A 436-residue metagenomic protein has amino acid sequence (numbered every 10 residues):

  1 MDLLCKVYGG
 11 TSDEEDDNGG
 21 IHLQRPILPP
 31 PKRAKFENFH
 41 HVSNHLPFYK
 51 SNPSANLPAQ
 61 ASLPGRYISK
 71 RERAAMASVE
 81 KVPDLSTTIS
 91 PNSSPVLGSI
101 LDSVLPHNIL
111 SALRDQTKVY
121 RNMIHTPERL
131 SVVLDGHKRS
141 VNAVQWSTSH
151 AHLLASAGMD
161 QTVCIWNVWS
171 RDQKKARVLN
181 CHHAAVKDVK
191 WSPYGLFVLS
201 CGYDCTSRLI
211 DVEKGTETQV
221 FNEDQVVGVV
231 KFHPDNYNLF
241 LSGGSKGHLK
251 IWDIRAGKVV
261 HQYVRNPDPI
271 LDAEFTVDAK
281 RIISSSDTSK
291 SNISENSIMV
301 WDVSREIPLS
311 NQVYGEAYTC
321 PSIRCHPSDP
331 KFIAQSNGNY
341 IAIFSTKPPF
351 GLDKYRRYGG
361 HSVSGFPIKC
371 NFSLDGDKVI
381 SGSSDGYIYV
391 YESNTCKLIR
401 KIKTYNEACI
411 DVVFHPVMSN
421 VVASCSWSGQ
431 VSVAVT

Functional and structural regions predicted by a protein language model:
M1-K138: Intrinsically disordered terminal extensions that flank WD40 beta-propeller domains in eukaryotic WD-repeat scaffold
L130, S140, H150, K175 (+15 more regions): WD40/WD-repeat beta-propeller blade-loop signature
S131-V133, K175-V178, T216-V220, K258-Y263 (+3 more regions): A short beta-strand motif characteristic of beta-propeller blades
L134-V141, L179-V186, F221-V227, V264-I270 (+3 more regions): WD40/WD-repeat beta-propeller blade N-cap
V144, V163-V168, V189, C201 (+8 more regions): WD40-repeat beta-propellers
V144-A151, V189-G195, K231-Y237, P267 (+5 more regions): Loop/turn segments within WD40 beta-propeller blades
S156-D160, S200-D204, S242-K246, D278 (+5 more regions): Conserved strand-to-loop turn within each blade of WD40 beta-propeller repeats
V413-T436: Blade-level signature of beta-propeller repeat domains, shared across WD40, Kelch, NHL, RCC1 and BNR/Asp-box propellers
